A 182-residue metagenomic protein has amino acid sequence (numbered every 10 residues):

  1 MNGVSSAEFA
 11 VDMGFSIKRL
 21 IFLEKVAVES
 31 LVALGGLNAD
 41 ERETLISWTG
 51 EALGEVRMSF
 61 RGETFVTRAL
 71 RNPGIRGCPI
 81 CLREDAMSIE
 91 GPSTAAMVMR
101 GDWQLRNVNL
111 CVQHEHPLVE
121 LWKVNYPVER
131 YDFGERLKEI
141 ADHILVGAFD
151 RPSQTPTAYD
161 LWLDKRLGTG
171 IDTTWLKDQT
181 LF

Functional and structural regions predicted by a protein language model:
M1-G91, M97-V98, D102, G168-D178: A structured, charge-rich N-terminal accessory region that forms the first stable segment of a protein and links
I89-S93, L121-V124: A short secondary-structure junction signal
Q104-F182: Domain-exit/linker segments immediately C-terminal to small folded modules
